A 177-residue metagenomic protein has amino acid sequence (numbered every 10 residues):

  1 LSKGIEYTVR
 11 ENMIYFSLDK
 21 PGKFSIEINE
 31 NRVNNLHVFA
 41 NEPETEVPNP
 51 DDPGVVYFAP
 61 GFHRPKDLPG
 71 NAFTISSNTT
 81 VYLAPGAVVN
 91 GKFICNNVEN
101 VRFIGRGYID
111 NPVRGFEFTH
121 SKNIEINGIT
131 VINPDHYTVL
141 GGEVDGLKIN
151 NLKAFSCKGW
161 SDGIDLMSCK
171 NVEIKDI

Functional and structural regions predicted by a protein language model:
L1-I177: Extracellular/periplasmic carbohydrate-active domains that bind, remodel, or depolymerize complex polysaccharides
